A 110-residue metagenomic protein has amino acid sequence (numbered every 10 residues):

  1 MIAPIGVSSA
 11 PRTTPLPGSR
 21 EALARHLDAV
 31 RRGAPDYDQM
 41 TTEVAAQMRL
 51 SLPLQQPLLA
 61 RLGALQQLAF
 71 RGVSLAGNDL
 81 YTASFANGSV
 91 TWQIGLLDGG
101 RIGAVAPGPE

Functional and structural regions predicted by a protein language model:
M1-R20, S84-E110: Catalytic loop of the DD-peptidase/beta-lactamase superfamily, centered on the K-T-G motif and neighboring
I2-G6, V30-A34, L59: Alpha-helix capping/termination and helix-coil
V7-S8, H26-V30, G63-L65: Short hydrophobic/aromatic-rich motifs at helix boundaries and adjacent loops
P11-P15, A24, E43-Q47: A general boundary/transition motif marking the beginning of the first structured unit of a protein
L16-M40: Short acidic-aromatic low-complexity motifs
A34-G77: Short solvent-exposed beta->alpha transition segments
G77-A83: A short hydrophobic beta-strand element
